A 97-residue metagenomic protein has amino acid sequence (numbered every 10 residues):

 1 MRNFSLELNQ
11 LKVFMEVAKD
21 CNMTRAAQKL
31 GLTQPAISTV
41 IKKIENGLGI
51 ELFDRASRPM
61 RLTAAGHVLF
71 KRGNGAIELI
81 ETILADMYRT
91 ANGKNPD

Functional and structural regions predicted by a protein language model:
E7-Q10, Q34, G66, G73: The N-cap/first-turn positions of alpha helices within or immediately adjacent to helix-turn-helix DNA-binding domains
Q10-V17, L69: Short alpha-helical "packing" element that flanks the helix-turn-helix/winged-helix DNA-binding module
M15-G31: Short helix-boundary/capping micro-motifs
Q28-K29, N46, H67: Alpha-helical residues within the helix-turn-helix
E45-L62: A short LG(V/I)-centered, amphipathic sequence patch enriched for acidic residue(s) preceding the LG motif
I80-Y88: A short, exposed helix-loop element centered on a Lys and neighboring polar residues
R89-D97: Interdomain hinge and pocket-entrance segments immediately C-terminal to HTH DNA-binding domains
